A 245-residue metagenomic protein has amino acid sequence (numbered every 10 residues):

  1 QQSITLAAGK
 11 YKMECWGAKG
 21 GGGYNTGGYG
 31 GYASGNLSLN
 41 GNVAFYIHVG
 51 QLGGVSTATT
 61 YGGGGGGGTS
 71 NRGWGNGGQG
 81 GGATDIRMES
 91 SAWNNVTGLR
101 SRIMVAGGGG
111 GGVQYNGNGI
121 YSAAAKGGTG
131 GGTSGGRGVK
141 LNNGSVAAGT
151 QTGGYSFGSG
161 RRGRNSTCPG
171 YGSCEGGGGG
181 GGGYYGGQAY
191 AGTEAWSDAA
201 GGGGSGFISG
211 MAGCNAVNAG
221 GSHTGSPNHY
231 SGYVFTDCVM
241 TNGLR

Functional and structural regions predicted by a protein language model:
Q1-L6, R161: Surface-exposed ligand/attachment interfaces on beta-rich extracellular proteins
T5-K12, N40-A44: Extended extracellular/luminal ectodomain segments enriched in beta-structured repeat modules
K10-K19, I47: A short beta-strand element within beta-rich, extracytoplasmic domains of secreted/secretory-pathway proteins
G17-Y29: Activation on beta-sandwich/Ig-like modules and their edge loops
G21-Y24, G112-N116, T193-E194: Short, solvent-exposed loop/turn elements at domain surfaces
G27-N142, Q188: Secretome/extracellular-domain signature
I120-E175: Intrinsically disordered, low-complexity terminal/linker regions enriched in Pro/Ser/Gly and acidic residues
F157-R245: Extracellular low-complexity, Gly/Ser/Thr-rich intrinsically disordered linkers and protease-sensitive activation/hinge
